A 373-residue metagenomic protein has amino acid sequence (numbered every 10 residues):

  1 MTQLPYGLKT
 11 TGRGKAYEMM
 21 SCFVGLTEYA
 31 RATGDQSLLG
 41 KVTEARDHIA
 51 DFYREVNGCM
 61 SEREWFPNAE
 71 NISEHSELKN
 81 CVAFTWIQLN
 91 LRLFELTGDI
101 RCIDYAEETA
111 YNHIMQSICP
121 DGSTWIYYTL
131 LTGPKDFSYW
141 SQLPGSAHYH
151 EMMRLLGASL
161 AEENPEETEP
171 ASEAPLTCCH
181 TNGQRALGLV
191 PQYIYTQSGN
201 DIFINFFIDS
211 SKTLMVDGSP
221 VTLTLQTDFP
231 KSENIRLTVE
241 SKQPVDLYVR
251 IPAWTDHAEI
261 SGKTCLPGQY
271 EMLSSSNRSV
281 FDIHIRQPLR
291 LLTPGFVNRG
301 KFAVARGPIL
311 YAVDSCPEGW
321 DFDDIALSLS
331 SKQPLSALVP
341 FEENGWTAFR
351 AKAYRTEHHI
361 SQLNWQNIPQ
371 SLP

Functional and structural regions predicted by a protein language model:
M1, Y29, V42-A45, I49 (+3 more regions): Alpha-helical solenoid scaffolds that mediate protein-protein interactions, centered on TPR/SEL1-like repeats but also
M1-G25, C59-C81, G122-A171: Carbohydrate-binding/catalytic loop surfaces
G14-R31, L78-F94, H180-V190, E233: Well-ordered alpha-helical segments within folded domains of soluble proteins
A30-T43, A50, F94-D104: Structural helix-adjacent loops and short alpha-helical linkers that scaffold large soluble proteins
V42, D104-N112, S117-S232, I285-P373: C-terminal beta-rich recognition modules with glycine/proline-rich loops and embedded aromatic residues
R236-T238, Q243-A253, G300: Surface-exposed beta-strand/loop patches in extracellular or lumenal glycoproteins
V245-Y248, M272-T293: C-terminal beta-strand-rich structural cap/linker in extracellular carbohydrate-active enzymes
T255-S274, L291-V297: Solvent-exposed beta-strand/loop surfaces of large extracellular or lumenal domains
